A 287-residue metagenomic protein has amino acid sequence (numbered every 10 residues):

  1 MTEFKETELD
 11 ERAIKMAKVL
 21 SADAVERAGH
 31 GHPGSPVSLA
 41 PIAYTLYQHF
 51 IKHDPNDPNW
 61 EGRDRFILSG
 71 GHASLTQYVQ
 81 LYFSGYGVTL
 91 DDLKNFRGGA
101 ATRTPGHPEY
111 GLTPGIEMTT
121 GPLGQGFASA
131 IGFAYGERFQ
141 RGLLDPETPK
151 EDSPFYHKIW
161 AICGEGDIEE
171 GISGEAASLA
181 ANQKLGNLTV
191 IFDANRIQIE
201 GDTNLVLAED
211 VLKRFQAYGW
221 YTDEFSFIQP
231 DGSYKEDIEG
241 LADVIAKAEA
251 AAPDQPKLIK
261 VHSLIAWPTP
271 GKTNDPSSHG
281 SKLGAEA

Functional and structural regions predicted by a protein language model:
M1-I159: Thiamine diphosphate
P55-N56, T119-A287: Glycine-rich ThDP/TPP pyrophosphate-binding loop and its adjacent helix/strand module within ThDP-dependent enzymes
